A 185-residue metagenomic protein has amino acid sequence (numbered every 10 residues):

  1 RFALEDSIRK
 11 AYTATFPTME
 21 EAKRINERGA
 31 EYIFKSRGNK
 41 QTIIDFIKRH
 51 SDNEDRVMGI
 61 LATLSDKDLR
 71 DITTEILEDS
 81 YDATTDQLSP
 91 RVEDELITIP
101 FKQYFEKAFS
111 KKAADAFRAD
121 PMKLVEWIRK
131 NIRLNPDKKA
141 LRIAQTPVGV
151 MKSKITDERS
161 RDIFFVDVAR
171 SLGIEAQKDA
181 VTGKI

Functional and structural regions predicted by a protein language model:
R1-D137, A144-V150, R170-S171, K178: N-terminal accessory/pre-domain segments preceding catalytic cores
L124, K154-D179: Cysteine-centered nucleophilic/redox motifs
G183-I185: Minor-groove-contacting beta-hairpin "wing" of winged helix-turn-helix DNA-binding domains
